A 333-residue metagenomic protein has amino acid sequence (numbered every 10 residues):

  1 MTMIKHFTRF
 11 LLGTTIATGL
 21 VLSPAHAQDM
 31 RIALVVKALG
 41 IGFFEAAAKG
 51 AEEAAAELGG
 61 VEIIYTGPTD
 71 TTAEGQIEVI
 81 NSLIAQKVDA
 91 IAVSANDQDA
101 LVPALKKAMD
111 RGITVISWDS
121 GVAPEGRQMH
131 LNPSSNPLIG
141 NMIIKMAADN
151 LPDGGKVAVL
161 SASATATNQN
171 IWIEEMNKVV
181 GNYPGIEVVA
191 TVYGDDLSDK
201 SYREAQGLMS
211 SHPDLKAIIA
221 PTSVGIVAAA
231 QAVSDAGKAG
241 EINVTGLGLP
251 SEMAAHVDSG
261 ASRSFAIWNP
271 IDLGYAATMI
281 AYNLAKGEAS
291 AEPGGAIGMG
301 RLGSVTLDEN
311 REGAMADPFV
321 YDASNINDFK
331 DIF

Functional and structural regions predicted by a protein language model:
M1-L12: Bacterial N-terminal signal peptides that target proteins for export
V21-A27: Sec/Tat signal peptide C-region and signal peptidase I cleavage site
R31-A54, L58, I63-I80, V88 (+4 more regions): Extracytoplasmic "Venus flytrap"
F43-E57, I139-I143, T167-I186, K200 (+3 more regions): Short, solvent-exposed amphipathic alpha-helices that sit in or adjacent to ligand/effector-binding or catalytic
Q76, L131-V157, K200-Y202, L249-M253 (+2 more regions): Hydrophobic alpha-helical segments within soluble ligand-binding/sensing domains
I84, A90-M109, M176, G194-H256: Hydrophobic alpha-helical
D99-L138, K145-D149, K156, P250-D258 (+1 more regions): Flexible loop/hinge segments that line or gate small-molecule binding clefts
A164, N168, V179, I280-F333: Hinge/cleft segment of the Venus flytrap/periplasmic-binding protein
